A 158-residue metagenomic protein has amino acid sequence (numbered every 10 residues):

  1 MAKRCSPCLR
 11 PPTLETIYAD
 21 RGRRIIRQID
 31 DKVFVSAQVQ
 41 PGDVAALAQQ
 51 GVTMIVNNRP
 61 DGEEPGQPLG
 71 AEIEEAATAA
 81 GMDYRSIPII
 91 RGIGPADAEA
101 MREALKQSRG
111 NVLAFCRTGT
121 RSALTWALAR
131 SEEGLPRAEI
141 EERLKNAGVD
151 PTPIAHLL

Functional and structural regions predicted by a protein language model:
A2-L113, L124-L158: Cys-dependent protein tyrosine phosphatase-like superfamily
C116: Short cysteine clusters
G119: Substrate/cofactor-recognition hotspot
